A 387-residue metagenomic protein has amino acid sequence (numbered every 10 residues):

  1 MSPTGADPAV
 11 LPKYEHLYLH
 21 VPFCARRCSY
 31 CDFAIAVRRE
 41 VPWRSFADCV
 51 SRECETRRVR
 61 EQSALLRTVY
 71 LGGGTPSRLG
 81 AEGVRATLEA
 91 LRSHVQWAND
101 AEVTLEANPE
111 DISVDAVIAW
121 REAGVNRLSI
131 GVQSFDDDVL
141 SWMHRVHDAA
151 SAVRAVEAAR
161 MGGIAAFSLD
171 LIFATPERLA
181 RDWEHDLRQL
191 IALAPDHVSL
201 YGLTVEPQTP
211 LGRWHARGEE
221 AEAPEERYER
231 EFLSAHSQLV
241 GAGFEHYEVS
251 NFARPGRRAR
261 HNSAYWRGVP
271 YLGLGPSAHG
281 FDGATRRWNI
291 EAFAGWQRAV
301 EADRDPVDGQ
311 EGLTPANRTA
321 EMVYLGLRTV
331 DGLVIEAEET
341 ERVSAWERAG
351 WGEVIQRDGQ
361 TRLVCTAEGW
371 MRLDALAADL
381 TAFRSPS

Functional and structural regions predicted by a protein language model:
S2-H16, I35-R60, A64-A337, P386-S387: C-terminal scaffold of the Radical SAM
H20-I35: Local cysteine-cluster metal-coordination motifs and their immediate loop/turn environment, predominantly Fe-S cluster
L325-T329, A345, G352: Short basic/hydrophobic patches in alpha-helices and adjacent helix-turn junctions that form amphipathic surface motifs
E336-G350: Short amphipathic alpha-helical interaction segments
R348-G359: A short, conserved structural fragment
Q360-T366: Minor-groove-contacting beta-hairpin "wing" of winged helix-turn-helix DNA-binding domains
A367-S387: Short, amphipathic alpha-helical interaction segments positioned at domain boundaries
